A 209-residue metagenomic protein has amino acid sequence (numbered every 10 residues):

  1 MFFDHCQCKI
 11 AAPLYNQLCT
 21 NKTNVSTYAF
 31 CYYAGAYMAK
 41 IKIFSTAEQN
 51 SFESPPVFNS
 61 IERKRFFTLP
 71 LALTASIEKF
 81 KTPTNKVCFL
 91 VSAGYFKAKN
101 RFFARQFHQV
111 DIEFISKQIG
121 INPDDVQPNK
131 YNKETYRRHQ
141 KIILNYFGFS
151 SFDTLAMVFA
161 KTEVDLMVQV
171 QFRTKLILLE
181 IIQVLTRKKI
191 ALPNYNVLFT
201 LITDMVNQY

Functional and structural regions predicted by a protein language model:
C6-C8, C19, C31: Cysteine-centered motifs
F30-Y209: Long amphipathic alpha-helical coiled-coil/heptad-repeat bundle
